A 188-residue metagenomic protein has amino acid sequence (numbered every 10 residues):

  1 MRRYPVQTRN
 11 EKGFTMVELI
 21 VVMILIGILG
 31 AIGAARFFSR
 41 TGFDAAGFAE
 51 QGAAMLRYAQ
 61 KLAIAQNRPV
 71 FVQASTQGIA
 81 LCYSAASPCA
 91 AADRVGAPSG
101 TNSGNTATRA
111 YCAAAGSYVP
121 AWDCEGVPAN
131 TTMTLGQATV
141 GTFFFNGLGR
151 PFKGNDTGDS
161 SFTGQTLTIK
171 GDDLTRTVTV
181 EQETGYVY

Functional and structural regions predicted by a protein language model:
R2-M23, I28-Q51, R57, K61 (+2 more regions): N-terminal helix-rich module
